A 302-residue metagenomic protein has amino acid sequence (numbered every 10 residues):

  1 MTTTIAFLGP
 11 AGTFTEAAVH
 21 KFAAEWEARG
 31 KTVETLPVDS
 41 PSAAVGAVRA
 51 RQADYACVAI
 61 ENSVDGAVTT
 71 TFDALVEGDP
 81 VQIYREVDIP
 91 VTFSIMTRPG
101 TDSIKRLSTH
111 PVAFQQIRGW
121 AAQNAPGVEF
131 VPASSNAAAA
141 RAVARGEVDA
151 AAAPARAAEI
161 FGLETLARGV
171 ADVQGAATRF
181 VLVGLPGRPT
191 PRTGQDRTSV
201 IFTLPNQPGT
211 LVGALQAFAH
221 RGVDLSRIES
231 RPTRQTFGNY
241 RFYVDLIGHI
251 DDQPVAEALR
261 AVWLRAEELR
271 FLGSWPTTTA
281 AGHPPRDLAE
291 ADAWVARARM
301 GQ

Functional and structural regions predicted by a protein language model:
M1-Q302: Domain-level signature for soluble enzymes in the chorismate/prephenate branch of the shikimate pathway
